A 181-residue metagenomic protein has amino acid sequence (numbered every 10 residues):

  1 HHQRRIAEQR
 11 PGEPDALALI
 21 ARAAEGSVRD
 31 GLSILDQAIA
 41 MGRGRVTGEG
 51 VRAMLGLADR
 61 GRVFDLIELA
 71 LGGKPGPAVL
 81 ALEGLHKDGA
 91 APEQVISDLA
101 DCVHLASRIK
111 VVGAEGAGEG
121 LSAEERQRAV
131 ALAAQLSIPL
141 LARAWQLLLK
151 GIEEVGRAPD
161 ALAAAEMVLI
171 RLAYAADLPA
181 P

Functional and structural regions predicted by a protein language model:
H1-P181: Extended, largely alpha-helical regulatory/partner-binding modules appended to the mid-to-C-terminal parts
